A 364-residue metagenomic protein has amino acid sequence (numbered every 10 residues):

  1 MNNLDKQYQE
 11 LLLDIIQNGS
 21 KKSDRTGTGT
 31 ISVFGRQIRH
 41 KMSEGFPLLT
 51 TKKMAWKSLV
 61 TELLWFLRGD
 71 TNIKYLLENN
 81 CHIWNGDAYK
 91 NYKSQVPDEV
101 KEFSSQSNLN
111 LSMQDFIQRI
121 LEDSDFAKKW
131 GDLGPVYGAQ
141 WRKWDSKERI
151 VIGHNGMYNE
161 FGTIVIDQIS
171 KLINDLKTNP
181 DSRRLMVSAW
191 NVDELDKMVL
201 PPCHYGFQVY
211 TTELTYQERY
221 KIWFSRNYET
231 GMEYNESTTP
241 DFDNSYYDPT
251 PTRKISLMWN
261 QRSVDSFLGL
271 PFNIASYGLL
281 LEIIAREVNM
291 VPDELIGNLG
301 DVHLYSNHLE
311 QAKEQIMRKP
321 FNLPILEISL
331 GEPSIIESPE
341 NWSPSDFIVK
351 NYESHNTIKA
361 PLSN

Functional and structural regions predicted by a protein language model:
M1-N364: Terminal, non-catalytic protein-protein interaction segments that mediate quaternary/complex assembly
